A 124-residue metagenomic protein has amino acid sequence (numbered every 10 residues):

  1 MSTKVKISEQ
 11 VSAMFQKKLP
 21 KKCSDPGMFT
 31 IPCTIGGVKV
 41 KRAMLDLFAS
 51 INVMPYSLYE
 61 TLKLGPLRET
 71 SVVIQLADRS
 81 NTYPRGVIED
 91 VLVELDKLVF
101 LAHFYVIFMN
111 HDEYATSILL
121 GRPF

Functional and structural regions predicted by a protein language model:
M1-F124: Proline- and glycine-rich low-complexity segments
